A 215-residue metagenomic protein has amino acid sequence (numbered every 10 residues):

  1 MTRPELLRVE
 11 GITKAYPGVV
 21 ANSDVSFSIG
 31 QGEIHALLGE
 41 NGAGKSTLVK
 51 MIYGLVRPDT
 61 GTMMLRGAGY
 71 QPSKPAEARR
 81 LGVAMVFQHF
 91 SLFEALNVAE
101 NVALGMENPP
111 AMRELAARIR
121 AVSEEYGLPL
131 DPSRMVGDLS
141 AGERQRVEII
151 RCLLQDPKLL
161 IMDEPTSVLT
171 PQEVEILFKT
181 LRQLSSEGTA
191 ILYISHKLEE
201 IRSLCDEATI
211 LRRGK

Functional and structural regions predicted by a protein language model:
T2-K215: Glycine-rich phosphate-binding loops of nucleotide-dependent enzymes
